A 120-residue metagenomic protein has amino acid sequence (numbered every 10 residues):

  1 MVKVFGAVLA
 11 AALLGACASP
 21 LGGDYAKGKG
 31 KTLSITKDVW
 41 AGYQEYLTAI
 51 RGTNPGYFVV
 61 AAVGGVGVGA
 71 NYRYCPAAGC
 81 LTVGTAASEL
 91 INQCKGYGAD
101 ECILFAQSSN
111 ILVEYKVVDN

Functional and structural regions predicted by a protein language model:
M1-P20: Sec-dependent bacterial lipoprotein signal peptides
A18-N120: Secreted/extracellular ectodomain signature
